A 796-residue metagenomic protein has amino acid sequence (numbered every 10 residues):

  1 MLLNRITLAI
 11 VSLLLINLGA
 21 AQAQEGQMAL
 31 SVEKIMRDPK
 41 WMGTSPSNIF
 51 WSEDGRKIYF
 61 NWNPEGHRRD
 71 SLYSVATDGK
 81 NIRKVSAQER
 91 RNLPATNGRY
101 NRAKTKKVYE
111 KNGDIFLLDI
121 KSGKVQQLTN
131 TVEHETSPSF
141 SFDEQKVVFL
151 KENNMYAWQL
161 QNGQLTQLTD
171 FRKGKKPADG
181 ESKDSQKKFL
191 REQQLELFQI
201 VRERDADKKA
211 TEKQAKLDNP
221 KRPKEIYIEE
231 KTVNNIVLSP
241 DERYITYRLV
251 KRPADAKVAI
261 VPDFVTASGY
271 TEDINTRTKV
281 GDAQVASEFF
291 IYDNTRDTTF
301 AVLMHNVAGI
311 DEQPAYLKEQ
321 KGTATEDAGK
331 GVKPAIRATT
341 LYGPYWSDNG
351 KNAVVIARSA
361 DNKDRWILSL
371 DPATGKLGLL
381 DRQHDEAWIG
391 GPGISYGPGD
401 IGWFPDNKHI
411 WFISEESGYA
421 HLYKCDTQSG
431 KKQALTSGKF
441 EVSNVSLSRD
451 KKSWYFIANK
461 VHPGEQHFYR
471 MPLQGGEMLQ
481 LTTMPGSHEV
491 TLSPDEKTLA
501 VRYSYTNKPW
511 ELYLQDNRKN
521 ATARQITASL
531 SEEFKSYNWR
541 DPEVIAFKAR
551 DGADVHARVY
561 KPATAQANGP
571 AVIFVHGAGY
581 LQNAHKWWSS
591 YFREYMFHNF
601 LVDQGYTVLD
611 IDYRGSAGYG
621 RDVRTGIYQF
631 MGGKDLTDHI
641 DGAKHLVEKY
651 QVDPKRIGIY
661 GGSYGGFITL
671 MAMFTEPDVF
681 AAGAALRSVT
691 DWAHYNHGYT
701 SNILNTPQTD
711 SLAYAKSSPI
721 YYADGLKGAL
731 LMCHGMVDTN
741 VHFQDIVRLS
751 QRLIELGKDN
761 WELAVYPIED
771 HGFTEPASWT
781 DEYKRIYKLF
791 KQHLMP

Functional and structural regions predicted by a protein language model:
M1-L8: Bacterial N-terminal signal peptides that target proteins for export
A9-N17: Bacterial N-terminal signal peptides
I10, R222-E225, N234, E242 (+11 more regions): General secondary-structure edge motif
V11, M28, K34, D78 (+15 more regions): Preference for short coil/turn "hinge" residues that link or interrupt alpha-helices
G19, A23-Q480, P485-G486, K497-T498 (+2 more regions): Beta-propeller folds
S487-P796: Serine-hydrolase catalytic core recognition
